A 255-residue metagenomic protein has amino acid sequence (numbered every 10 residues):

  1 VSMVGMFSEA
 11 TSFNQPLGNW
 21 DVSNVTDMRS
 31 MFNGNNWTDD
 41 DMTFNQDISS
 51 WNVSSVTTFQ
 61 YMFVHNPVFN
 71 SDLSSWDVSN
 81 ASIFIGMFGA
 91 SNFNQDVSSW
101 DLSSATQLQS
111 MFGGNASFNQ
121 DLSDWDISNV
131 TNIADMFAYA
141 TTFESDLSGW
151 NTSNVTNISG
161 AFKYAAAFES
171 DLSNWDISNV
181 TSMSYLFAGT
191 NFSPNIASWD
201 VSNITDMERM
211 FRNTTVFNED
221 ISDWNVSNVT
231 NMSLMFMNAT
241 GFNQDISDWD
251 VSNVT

Functional and structural regions predicted by a protein language model:
V1-T255: Negatively charged
